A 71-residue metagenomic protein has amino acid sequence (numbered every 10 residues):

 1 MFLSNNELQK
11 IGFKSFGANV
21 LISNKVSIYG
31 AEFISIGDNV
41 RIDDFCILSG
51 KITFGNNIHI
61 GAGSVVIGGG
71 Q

Functional and structural regions predicted by a protein language model:
M1-Q71: Domain-scale signature associated with acetyltransferase and cell-envelope carbohydrate enzymes
